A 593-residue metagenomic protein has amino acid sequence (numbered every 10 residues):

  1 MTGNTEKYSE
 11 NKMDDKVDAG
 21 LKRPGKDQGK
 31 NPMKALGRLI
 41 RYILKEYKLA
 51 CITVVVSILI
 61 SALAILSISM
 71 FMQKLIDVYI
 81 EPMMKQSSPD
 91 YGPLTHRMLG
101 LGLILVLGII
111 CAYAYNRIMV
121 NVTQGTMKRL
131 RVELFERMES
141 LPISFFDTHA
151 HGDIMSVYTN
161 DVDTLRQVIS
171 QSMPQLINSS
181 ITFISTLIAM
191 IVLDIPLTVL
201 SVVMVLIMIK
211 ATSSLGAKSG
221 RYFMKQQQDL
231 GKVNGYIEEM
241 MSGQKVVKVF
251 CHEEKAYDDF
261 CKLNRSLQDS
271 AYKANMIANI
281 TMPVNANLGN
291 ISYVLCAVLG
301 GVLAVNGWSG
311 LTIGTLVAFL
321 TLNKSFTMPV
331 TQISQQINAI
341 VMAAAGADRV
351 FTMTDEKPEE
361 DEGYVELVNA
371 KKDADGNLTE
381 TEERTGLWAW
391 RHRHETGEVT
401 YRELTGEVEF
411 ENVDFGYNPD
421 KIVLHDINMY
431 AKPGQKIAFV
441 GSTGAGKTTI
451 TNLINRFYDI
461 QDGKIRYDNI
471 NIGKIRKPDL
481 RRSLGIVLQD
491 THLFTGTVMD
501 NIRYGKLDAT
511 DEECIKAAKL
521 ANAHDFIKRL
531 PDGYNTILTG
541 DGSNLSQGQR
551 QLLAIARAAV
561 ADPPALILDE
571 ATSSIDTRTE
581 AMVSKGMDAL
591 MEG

Functional and structural regions predicted by a protein language model:
M1-I65, I80-G100, Y115-M119, T123 (+8 more regions): Membrane-integrated ABC transporters
V17-Q28, Q124, V132-T164, G235-D259 (+4 more regions): Short intracellular "coupling" helices and adjacent cytoplasmic loop segments at the cytosolic face of multi-pass
G25, G29-P32, S57, A64-I80 (+13 more regions): Juxtamembrane helix-loop junctions of ABC transporter transmembrane domains
G37, V56, C111, Y115 (+4 more regions): Hydrophobic alpha-helical transmembrane segments of ABC transporter permease domains
K45-K48, I143-S144, V162-I169, M173 (+5 more regions): An intracellular "coupling" helix at the cytosolic face of ABC transporter transmembrane type-1 domains
C51-C111, I191-P196, V298, G307-I313: Transmembrane helix-loop-helix hairpins at lipid-water interfaces of multipass membrane proteins, especially the type-1
P82, A189-V203, K273, I277-R349 (+2 more regions): Helix-loop-helix
S87, A370-G593: ABC-type nucleotide-binding domain
